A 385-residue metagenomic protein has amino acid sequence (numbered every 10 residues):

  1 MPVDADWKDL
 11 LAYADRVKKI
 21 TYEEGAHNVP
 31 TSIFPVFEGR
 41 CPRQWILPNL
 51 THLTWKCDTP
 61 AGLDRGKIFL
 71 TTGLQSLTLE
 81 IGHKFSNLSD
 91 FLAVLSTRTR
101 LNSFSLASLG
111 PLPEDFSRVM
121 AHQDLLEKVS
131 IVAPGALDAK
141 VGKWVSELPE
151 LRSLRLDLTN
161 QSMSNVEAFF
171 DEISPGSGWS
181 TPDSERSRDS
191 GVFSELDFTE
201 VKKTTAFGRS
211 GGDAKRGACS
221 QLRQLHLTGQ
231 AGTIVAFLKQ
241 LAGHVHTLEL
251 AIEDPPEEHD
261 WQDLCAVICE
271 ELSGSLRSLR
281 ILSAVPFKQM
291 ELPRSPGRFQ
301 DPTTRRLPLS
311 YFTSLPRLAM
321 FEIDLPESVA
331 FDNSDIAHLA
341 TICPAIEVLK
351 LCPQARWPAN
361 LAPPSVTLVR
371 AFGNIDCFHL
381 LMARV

Functional and structural regions predicted by a protein language model:
M1-V385: Leucine-rich repeat
